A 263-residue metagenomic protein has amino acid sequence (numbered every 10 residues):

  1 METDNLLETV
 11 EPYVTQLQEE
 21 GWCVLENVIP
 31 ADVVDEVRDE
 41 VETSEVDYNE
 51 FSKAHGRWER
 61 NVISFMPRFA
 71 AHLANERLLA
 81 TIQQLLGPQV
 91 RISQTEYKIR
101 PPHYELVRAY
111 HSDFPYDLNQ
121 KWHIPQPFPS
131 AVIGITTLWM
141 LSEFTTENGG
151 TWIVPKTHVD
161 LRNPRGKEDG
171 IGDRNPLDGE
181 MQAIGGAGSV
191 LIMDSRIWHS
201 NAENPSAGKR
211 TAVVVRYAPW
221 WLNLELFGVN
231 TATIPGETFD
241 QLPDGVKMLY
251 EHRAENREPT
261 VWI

Functional and structural regions predicted by a protein language model:
M1-F128: Non-heme Fe(II)-dependent double-stranded beta-helix
E2-T3, V190, I197-W198, A202-I263: Non-heme Fe(II)/2-oxoglutarate
F65, S93, L106, I133 (+2 more regions): Residues that flank catalytic or metal-binding motifs in active/ligand-binding sites
T95-Y97, T137-W139, V213-Y217: A structural signal for short, well-ordered beta-strand segments
P101, T145, D160, P219-W221 (+1 more regions): Feature marks short, surface-exposed loop/turn motifs that line or immediately flank catalytic pockets and channel
E105-S112, N119-W122, E147-I153, R162-G166 (+2 more regions): A short secondary-structure junction signal
H111-W122, G166-G179, K209, G228-T233: Short, surface-exposed loop/helix-turn segments at secondary-structure junctions that function as lids/hinges flanking
A131-G134, E143-A202: Double-stranded beta-helix
